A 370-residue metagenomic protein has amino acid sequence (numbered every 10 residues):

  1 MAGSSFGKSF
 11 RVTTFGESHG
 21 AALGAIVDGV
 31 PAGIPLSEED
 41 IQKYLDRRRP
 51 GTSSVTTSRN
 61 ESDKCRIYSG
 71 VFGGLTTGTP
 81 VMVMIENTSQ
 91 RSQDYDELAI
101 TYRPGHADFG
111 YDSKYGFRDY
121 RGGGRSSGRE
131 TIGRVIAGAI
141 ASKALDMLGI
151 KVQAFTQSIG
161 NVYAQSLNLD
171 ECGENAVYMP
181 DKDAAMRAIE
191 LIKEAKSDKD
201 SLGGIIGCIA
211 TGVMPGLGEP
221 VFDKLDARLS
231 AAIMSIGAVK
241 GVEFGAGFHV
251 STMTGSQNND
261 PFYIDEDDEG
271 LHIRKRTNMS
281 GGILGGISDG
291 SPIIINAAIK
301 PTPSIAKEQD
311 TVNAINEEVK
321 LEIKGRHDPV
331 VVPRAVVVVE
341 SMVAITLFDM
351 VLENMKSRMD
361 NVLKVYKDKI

Functional and structural regions predicted by a protein language model:
M1-R59: N-terminal, positively charged regions that mediate nucleic acid binding
R11, V83, S304-I370: Internal helix-turn-beta structural module
S18-A21, K199-L202, I206-E318: Glycine-rich anion/phosphate-binding loop at the beta-strand->alpha-helix junction
A21-G33, G128-I150, D223, A227-A231 (+3 more regions): Alpha-helical support elements that line or immediately flank enzyme active sites and cofactor-binding pockets
L45-P104, D108: Glycine-rich, N-terminal phosphate-binding loop and its surrounding beta-alpha-beta segment
G51-G70, T76, Y163-S166, E171-D183 (+4 more regions): A structural-propensity feature for long, helix-poor, extended segments
A99-G124, Q309-P329: Short acidic, glycine/tyrosine-flanked loop/strand segments centered on an H-E-D-like triad
S113-V221: Glycine-rich, mobile lid/loop segments that gate access to catalytic sites or pores
